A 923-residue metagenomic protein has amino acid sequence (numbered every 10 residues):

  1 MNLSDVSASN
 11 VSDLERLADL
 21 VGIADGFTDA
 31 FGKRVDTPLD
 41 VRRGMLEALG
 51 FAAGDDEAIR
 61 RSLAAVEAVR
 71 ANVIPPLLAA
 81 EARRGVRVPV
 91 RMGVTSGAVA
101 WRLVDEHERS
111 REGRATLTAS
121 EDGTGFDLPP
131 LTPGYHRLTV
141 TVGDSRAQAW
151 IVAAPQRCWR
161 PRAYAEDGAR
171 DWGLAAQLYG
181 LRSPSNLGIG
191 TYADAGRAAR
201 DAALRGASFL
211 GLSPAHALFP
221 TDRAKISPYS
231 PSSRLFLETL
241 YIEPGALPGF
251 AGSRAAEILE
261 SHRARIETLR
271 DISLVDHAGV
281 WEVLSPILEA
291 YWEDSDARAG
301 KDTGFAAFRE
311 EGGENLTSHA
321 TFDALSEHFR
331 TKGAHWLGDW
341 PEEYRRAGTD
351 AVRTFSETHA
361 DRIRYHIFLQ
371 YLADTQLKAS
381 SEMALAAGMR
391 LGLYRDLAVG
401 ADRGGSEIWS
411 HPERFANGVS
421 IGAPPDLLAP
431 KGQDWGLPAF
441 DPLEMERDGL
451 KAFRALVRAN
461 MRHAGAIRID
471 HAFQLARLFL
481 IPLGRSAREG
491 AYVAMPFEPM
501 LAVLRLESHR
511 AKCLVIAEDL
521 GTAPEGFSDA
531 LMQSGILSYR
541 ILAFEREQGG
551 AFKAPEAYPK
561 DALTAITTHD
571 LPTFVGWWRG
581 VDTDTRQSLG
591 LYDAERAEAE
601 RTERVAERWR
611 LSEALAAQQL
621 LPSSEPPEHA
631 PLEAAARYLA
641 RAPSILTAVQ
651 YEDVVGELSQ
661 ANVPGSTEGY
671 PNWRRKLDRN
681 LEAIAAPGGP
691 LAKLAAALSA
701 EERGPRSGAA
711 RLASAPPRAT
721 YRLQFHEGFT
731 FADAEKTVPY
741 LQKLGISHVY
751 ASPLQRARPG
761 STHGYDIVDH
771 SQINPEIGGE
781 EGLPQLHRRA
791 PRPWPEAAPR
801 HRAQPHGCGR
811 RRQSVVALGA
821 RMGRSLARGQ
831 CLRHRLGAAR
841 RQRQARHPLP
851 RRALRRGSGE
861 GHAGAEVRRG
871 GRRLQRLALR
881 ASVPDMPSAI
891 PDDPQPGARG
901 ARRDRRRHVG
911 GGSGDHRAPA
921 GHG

Functional and structural regions predicted by a protein language model:
D13-P38, L49-S96, W150-A175, A710-A713: Non-catalytic, glycine-rich low-complexity segments
G97-D171, L187-A199, R205, F209 (+1 more regions): Extended acidic/polar, glycine-enriched regions that form or flank non-catalytic beta-rich accessory modules
R137-Q177, H319-F355, I421-P424, S707-L712 (+1 more regions): Conserved oxyanion/phosphate-binding beta-strand-loop segments in alpha/beta enzyme cores
D194-H216, H463-A464, A734-A757: Catalytic domains of carbohydrate-active enzymes, especially glycoside hydrolases
T221-D374, G400-L646, E652-V654, L658 (+6 more regions): Alpha-amylase-like alpha-glycosidases and glucanotransferases acting on alpha-linked glucans and related
H366-A398: Conserved, well-ordered alpha-helix/loop/beta-strand core segments that scaffold catalytic motifs
G656-P705: Structured C-terminal cap/extension of enzyme domains
T720-R722, F731-Q772, H787: N-terminal cofactor/phosphate-binding cores enriched in small/glycine residues, especially glycine-rich loops such as
